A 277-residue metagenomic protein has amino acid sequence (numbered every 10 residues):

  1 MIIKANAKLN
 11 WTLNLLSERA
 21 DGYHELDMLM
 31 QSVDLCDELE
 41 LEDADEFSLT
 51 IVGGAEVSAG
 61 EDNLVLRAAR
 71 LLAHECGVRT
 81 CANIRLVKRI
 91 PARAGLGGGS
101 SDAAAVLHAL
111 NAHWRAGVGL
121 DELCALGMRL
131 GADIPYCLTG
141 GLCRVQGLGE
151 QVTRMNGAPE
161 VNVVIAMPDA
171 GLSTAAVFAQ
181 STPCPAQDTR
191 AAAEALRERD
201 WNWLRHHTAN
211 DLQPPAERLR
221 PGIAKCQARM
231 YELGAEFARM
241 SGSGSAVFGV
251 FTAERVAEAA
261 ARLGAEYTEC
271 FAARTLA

Functional and structural regions predicted by a protein language model:
M1-A94, A112, A116-D121, A158 (+1 more regions): ATP-binding N-lobe of GHMP and related small-molecule kinases
I2, E38, L142-R144, V163-I165 (+1 more regions): Conserved hydrophobic/aromatic beta-strand scaffold that supports enzyme active sites
W11, L39-L41, V65, G99 (+5 more regions): Residue-level signal for inorganic ion chemistry
D45-S58, V106, M128, D200-A209: Short, basic/glycine-rich phosphate-binding loops at helix/coil junctions that contact nucleotide phosphates
C81, A103, L107-R144: Contiguous, small/hydrophobic- and glycine-enriched helical/loop subdomains that border and often "cap" functional
R85-W114, A132, A235-G249: Glycine/serine-rich anion-binding loops at beta->alpha junctions that coordinate negatively charged ligand groups
T139, C143-F237, E254, E258-A277: Conserved, helical-rich catalytic subdomain that frames metal- and/or nucleotide-binding sites in enzyme alpha/beta
